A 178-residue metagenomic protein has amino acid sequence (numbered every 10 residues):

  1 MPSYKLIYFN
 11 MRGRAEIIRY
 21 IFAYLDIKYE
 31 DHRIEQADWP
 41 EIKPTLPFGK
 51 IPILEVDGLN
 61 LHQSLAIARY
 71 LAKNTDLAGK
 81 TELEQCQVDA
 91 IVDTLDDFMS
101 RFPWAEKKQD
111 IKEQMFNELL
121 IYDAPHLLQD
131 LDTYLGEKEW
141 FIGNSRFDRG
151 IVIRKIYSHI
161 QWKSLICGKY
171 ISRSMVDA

Functional and structural regions predicted by a protein language model:
M1-L128, D132, E137-F141, L165: GST-like domain detector, emphasizing the conserved glutathione-binding G-site in the N-terminal thioredoxin-like
V88, F141-A178: GST superfamily/GST-like fold recognition
